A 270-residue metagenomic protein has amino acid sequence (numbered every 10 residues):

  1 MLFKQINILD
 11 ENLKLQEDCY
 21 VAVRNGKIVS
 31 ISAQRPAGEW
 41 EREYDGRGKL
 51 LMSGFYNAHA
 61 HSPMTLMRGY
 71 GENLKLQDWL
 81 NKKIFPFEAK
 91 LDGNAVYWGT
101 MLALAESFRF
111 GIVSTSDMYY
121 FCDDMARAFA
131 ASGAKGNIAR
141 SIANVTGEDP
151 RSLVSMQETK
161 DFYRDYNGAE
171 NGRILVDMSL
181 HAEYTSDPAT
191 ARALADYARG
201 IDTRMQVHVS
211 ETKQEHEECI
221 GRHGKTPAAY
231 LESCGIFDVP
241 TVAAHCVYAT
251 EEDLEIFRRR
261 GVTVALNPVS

Functional and structural regions predicted by a protein language model:
M1-G38, K49-L50: N-terminal metal-binding scaffold of metallo-dependent hydrolase/deaminase domains
M1-K4, A37-W79, M101, F108-R109: Replace "His-x-His-based motif
I6, V21, G26, G48 (+9 more regions): Divalent metal-coordination and catalytic microenvironments
R68-A134, M156-A169: Alpha-helical scaffold segments that flank or form the walls of functional sites
I112, A134, D202, G261-V262: A structural motif
D124-V247: Metal-coordinating catalytic core of metallo-dependent amide/deamination hydrolases
I236-S270: Active-site-adjacent C-terminal substructures of enzyme catalytic domains
